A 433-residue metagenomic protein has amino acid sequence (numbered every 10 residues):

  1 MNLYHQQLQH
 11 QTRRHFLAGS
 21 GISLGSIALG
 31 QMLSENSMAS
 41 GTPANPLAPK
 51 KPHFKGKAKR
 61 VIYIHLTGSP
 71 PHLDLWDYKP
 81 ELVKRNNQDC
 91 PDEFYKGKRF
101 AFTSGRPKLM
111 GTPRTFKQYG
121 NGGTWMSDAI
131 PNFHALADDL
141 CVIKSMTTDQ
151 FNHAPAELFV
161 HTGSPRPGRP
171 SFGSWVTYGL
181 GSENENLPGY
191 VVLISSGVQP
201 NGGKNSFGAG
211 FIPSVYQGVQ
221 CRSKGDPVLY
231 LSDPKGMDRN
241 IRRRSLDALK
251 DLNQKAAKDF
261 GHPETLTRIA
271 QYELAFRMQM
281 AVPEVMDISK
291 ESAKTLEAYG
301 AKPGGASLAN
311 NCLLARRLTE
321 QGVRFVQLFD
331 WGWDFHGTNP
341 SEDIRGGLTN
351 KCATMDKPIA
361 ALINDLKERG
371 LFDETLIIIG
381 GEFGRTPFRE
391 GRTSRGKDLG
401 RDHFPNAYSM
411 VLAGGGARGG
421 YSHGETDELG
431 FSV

Functional and structural regions predicted by a protein language model:
M1-V433: Ligand-binding pockets and gating/stacking loops
